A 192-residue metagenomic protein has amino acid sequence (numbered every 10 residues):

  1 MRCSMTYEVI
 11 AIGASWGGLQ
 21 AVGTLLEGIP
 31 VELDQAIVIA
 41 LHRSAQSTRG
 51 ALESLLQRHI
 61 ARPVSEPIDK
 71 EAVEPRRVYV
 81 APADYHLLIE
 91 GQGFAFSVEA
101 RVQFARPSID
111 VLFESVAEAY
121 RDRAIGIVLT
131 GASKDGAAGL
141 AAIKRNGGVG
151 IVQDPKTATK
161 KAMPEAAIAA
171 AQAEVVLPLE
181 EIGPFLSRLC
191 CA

Functional and structural regions predicted by a protein language model:
M1-A192: Conserved acid/base catalytic micro-environments in cytosolic active-site loops
